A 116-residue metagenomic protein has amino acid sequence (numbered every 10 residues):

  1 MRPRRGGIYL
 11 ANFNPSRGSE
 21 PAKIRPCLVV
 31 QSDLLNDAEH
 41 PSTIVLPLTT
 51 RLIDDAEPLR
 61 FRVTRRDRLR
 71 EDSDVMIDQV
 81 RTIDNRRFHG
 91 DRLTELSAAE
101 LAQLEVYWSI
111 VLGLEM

Functional and structural regions predicted by a protein language model:
M1, R65-M116: C-terminal terminal-subdomain/extension
N14-G18: Short, charged beta-turn/beta-strand-edge "cap" motif at the junction between a beta-strand and an adjacent loop
E20-I24, L28-R65: Compact nucleic-acid interaction/catalytic patches
